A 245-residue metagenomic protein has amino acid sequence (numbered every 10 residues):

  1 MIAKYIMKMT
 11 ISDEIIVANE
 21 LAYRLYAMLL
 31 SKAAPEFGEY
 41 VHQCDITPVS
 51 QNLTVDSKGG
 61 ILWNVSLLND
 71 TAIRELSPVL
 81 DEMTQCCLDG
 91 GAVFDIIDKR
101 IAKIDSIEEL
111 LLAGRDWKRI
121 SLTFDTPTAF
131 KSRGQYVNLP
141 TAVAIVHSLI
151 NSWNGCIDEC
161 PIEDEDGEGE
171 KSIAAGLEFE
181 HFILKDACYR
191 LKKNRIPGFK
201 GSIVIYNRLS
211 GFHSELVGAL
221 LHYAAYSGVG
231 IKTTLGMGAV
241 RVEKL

Functional and structural regions predicted by a protein language model:
M1-L245: RNA-interacting cores
